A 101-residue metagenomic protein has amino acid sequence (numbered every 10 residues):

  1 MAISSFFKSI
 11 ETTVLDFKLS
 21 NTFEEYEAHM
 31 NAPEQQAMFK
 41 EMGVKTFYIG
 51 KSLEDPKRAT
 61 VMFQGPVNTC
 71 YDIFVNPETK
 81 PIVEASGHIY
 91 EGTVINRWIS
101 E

Functional and structural regions predicted by a protein language model:
M1-K80, V94-E101: Short S/T/G/P-rich N-terminal loop/turn motif that feeds into the first structured element of a domain
V83: Short beta-strand His + acidic residue motifs that chelate non-heme Fe in jelly-roll/DSBH and cupin folds
I89-T93: Short, mixed-charge low-complexity intrinsically disordered segments
